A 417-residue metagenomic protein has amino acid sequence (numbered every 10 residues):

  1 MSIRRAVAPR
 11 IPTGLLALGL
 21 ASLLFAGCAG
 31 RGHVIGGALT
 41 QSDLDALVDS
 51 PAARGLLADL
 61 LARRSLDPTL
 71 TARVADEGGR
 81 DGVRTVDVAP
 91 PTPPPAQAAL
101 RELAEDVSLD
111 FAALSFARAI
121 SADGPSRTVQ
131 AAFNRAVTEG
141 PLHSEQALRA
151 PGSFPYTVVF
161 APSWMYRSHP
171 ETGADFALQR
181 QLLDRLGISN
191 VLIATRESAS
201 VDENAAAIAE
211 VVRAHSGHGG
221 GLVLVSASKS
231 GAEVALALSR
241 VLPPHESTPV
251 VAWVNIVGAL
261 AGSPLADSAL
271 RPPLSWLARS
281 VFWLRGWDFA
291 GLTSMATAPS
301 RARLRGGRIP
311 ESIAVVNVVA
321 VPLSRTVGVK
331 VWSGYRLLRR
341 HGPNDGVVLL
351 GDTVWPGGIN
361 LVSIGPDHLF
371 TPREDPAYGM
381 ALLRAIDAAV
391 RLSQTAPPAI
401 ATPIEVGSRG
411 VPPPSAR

Functional and structural regions predicted by a protein language model:
S2, L18-L20, F25-E171, A401-R417: Flexible, membrane-associating and regulatory peripheral segments of lipid-active enzymes
I3-L16: Bacterial N-terminal signal peptides that target proteins for export
I35-A75, P310-R417: C-terminal catalytic-base region of ester-bond hydrolases, centering on the histidine of the charge-relay
R149-L222: Active-site catalytic motif of lipid deacylating hydrolases and related acyltransferases
V159, V191, A252-V254, V316-V318 (+1 more regions): Hydrophobic/aromatic beta-strand patches that form the interior of the parallel beta-sheet core in alpha/beta enzyme
A161-M165, A227-S228, G258, A320: Glycine-rich His-Gly loop
R167-H169, S200, A232-V234, A261-L265 (+2 more regions): Short catalytic/ligand-binding loop motif for oxyanion handling, primarily in non-cytosolic enzymes, centered on
A206-G307: Serine-dependent carboxylesterase/thioesterase catalytic core of lipase-like alpha/beta-hydrolase/SGNH enzymes
